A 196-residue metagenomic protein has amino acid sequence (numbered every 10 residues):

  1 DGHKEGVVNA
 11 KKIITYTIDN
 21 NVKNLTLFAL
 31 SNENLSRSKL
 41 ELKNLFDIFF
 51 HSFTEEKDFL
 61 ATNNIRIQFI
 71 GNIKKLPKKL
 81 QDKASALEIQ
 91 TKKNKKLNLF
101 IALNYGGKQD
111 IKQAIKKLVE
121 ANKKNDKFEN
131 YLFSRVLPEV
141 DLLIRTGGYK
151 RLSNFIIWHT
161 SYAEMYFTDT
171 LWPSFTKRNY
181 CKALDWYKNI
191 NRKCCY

Functional and structural regions predicted by a protein language model:
D1-Y196: Flexible, compositionally biased loop and terminal segments
